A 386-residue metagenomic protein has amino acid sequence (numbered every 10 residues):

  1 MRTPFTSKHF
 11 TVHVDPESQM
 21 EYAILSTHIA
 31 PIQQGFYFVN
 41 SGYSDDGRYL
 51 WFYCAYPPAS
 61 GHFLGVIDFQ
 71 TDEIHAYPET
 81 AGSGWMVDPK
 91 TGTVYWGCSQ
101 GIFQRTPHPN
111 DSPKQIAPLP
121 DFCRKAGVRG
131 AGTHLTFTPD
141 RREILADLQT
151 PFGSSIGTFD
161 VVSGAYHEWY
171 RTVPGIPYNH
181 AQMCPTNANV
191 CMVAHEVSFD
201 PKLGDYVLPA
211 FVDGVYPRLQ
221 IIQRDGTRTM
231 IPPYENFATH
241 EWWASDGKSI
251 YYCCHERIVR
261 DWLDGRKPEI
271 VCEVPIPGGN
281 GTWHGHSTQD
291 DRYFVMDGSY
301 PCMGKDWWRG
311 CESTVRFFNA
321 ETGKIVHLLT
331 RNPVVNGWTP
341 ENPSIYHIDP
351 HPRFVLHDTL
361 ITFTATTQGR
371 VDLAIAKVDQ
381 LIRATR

Functional and structural regions predicted by a protein language model:
M1-A23: Blade/loop signatures of beta-propeller domains
R2-F5, A55-P57, A146-T150, V193-V215 (+2 more regions): Short, conserved, GDST-rich strand-edge loop motifs in beta-rich repeat architectures
S26-Q34, A76-T80, A117-R129, Y170-G175 (+4 more regions): Surface loop/turn motifs at the tips and blade-to-blade linkers of beta-strand repeat domains
P31-N40, A59-I102: Blade-loop segments of beta-propeller domains
N40-Y49, G84-T93, G97, R129 (+6 more regions): Blade-terminus and WD-like Trp-Asp/Gly-His loop motifs, strongest in beta-propeller folds
P78-S154, G164-Y178: Asp-box/WD-like beta-propeller blade repeats and closely related beta-sheet repeat scaffolds
H255-I258, V274-P333: Loop/turn-rich, solvent-exposed surfaces of beta-rich toroidal or solenoidal domains
Y346-R386: Blade-level signature of beta-propeller repeat domains, shared across WD40, Kelch, NHL, RCC1 and BNR/Asp-box propellers
